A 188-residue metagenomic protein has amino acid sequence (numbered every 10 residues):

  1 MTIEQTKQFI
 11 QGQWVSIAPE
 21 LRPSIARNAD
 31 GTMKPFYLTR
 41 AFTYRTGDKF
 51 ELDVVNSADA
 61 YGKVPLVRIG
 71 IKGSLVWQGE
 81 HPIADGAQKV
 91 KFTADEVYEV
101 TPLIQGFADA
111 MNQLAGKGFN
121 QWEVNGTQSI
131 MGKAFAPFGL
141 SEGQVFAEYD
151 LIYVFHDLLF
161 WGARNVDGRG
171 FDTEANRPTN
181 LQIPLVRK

Functional and structural regions predicted by a protein language model:
M1-I17, A41: N-terminal helix-cap/turn-to-beta initiation motif at the start of protein domains
T6, M33-K34: Short glycine/proline-centered coil/turn motifs in the loop regions of extracellular beta-sandwich domains
S16-A26, R45, K49-L158, G162-K188: Contiguous, well-ordered beta-strand patches that form the walls/edges of small beta-barrel/beta-sandwich domains
N28-T32: Anionic N-terminal interaction surfaces
F36-R40: N-terminal secretory-pathway/extracellular module detecting exported/lumenal segments and adjacent signal-anchor/first
